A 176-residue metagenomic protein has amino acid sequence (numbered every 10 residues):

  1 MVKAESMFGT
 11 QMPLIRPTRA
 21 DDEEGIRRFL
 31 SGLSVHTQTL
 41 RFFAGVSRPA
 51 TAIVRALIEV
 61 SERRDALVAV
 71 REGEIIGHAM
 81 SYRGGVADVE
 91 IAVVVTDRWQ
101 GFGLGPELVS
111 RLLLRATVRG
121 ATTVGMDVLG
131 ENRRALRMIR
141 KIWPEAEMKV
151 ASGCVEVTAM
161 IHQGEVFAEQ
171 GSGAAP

Functional and structural regions predicted by a protein language model:
M1-P176: Long, contiguous binding/interaction regions
